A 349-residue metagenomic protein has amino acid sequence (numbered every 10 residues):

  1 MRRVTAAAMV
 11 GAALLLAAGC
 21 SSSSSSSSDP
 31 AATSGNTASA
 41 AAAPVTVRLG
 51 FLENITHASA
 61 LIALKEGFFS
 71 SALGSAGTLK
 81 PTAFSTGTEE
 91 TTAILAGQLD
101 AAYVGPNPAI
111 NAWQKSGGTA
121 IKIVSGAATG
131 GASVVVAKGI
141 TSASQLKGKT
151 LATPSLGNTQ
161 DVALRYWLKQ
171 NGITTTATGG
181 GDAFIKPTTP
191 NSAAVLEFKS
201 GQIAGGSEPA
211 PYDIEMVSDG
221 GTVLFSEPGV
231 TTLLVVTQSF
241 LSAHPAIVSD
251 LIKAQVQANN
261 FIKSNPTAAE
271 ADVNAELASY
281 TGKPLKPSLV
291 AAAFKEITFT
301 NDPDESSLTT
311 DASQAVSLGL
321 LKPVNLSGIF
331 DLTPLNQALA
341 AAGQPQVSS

Functional and structural regions predicted by a protein language model:
M1-A8: Bacterial N-terminal signal peptides that target proteins for export
L14-G19: C-terminal motif of bacterial Sec signal peptides marking the signal peptidase cleavage site
C20-S24: Bacterial signal peptide processing site
D29-K186, A204-S207, V223-P228: Short, glycine-/small- and polar/acidic-enriched structural segments that line small-molecule recognition paths
H57, L61, E66, T91 (+14 more regions): Extracytoplasmic/secreted envelope proteins and their assembly/folding machinery, especially bacterial periplasmic
D182, K186, P190-A278: Pocket-lining segment of extracytoplasmic ligand-binding domains
H244-K322: Secondary-structure end/capping motifs
S313-S349: Conserved C-terminal helix/tail region of periplasmic/extracytoplasmic solute-binding proteins
